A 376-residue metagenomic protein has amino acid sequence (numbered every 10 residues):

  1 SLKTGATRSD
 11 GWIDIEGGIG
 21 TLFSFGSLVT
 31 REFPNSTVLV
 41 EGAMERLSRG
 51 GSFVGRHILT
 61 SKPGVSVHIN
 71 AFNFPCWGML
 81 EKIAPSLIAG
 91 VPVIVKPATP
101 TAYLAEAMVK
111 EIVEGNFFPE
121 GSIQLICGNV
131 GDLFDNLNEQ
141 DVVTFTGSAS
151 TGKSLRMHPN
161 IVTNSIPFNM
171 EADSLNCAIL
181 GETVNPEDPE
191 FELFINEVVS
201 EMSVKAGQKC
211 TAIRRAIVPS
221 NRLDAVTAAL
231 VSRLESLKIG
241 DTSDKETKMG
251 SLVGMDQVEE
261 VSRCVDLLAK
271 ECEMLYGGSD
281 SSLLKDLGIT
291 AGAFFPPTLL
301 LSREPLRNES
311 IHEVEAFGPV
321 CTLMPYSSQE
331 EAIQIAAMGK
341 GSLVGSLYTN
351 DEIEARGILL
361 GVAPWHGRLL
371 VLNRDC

Functional and structural regions predicted by a protein language model:
S1-R49, S236, V253: N-terminal Rossmann-like NAD(P)+-binding subdomain of aldehyde/semialdehyde dehydrogenases
E16, R31-N70, P167-A172, K270 (+3 more regions): Terminal low-complexity tails and localization/encapsulation signals of metabolic enzymes
F33-L193, Y326: Rossmann-like NAD(P) dinucleotide-binding subdomain of oxidoreductase/dehydrogenase enzymes
P92, E273-M274, S342: Residue-level detector of anion-binding/catalytic polar loops
E111-N116, Q140-V142, T151-L306, E330 (+2 more regions): ALDH superfamily catalytic-core signature
F117-E120, E139-Q140, K238, D286-C376: Conserved C-terminal structural/oligomerization subdomain of aldehyde/semialdehyde dehydrogenase
